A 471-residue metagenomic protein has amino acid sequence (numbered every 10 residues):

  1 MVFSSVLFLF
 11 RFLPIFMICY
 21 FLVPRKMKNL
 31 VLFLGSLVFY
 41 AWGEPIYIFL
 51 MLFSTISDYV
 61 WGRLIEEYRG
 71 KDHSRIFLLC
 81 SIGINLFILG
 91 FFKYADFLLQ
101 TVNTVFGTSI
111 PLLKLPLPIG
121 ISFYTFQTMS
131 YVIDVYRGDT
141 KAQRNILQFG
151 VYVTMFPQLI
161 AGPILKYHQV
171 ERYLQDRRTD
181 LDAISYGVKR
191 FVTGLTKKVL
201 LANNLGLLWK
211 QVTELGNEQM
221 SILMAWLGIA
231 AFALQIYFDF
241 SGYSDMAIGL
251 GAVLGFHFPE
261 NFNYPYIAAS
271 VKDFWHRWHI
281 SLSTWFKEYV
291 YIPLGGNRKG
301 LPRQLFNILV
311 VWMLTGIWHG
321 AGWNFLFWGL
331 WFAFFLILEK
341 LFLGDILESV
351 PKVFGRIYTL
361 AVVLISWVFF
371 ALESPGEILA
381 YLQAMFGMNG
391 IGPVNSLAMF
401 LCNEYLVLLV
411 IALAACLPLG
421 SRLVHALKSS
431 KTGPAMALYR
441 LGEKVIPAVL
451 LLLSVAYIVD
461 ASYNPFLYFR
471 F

Functional and structural regions predicted by a protein language model:
M1-R470: Membrane-embedded transmembrane alpha-helical bundles that form the catalytic cores of multi-pass lipid-modifying
